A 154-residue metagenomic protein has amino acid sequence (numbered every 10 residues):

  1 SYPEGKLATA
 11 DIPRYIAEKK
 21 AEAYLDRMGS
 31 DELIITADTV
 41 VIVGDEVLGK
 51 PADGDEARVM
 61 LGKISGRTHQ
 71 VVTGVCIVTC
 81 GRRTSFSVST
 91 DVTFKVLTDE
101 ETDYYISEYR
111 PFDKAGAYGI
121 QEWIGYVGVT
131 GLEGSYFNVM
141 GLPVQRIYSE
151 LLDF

Functional and structural regions predicted by a protein language model:
S1-L33, E46, E100, R146-Y148 (+1 more regions): N-terminal polybasic phosphate/anion-binding patch
I12, T39-H69, F94-V96: Active-site-adjacent loop/tail segments of enzyme domains
A17, D38, A57, V75 (+1 more regions): Residue-level signal for inorganic ion chemistry
T39-I42, V71-V78, G119: Short beta-strand scaffold segments in enzyme catalytic cores
V40-V43, G81-V88, V129-L132: Acidic/polar active-site rim loop that often engages polyanionic ligands
G54-I64, T73-V92: Anionic-ligand binding region
R67, S89-F154: GST superfamily/GST-like fold recognition
